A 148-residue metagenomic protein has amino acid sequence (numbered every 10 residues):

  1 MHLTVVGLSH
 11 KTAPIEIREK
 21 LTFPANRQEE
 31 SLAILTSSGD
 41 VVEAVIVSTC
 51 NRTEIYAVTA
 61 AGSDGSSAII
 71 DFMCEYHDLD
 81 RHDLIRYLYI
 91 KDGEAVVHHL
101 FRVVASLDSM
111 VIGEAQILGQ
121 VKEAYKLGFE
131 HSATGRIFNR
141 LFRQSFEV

Functional and structural regions predicted by a protein language model:
M1-S109: A glycine-rich (often HGG/GG-containing) alpha/beta subdomain
D83-V148: Glycine/serine-rich phosphate-binding loop and adjoining beta1-alpha1 elements at the start of nucleotide-handling
